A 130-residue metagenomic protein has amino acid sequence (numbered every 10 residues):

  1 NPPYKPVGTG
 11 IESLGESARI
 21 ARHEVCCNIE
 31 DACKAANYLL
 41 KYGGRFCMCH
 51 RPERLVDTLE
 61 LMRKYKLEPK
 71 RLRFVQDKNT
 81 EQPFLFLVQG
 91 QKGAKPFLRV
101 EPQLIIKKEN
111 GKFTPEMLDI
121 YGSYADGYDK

Functional and structural regions predicted by a protein language model:
N1-Y4, P52, A94: Short, flexible active-site-adjacent loop segments at beta-strand->alpha-helix junctions, enriched in small/polar
P2-D31: Mobile active-site "lid"/loop adjacent to the S-adenosyl-L-methionine
V7, R22, D77, V100 (+1 more regions): Generic structural "secondary-structure junction" signal
V25-L87: Conserved Class I SAM-dependent methyltransferase catalytic core
Q82-K130: SAM/dcSAM-binding transferase cores
